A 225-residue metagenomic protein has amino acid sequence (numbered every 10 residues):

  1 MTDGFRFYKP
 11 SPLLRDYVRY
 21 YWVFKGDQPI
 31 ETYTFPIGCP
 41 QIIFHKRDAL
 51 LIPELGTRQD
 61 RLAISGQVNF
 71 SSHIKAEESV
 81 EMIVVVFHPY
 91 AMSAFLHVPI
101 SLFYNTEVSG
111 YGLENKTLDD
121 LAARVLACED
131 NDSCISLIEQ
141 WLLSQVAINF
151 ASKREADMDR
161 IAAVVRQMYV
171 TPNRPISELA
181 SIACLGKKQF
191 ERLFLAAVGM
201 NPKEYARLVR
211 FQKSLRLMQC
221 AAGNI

Functional and structural regions predicted by a protein language model:
M1-A162, R166-S177, I182-K187, M200-N201 (+2 more regions): Alpha-helical bundle regulatory/interaction domains
T171, A197, V209: Residue-level signal for short amphipathic helical patches enriched in basic/charged and nearby hydrophobic residues
F194-M200: A secondary-structure capping/hinge motif
A206-R216: Short, basic, alpha-helical segments at the C-terminal edge of helix-turn-helix-like DNA-binding modules
